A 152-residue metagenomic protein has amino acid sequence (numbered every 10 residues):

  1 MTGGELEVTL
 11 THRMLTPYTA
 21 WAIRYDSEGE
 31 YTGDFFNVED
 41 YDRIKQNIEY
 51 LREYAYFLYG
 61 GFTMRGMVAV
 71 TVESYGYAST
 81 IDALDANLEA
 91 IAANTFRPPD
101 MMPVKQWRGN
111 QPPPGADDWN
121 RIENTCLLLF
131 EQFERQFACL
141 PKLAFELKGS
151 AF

Functional and structural regions predicted by a protein language model:
T2-F152: Extracellular "spike/adhesin" assembly and maturation modules and analogous cytosolic coiled-coil scaffolds
